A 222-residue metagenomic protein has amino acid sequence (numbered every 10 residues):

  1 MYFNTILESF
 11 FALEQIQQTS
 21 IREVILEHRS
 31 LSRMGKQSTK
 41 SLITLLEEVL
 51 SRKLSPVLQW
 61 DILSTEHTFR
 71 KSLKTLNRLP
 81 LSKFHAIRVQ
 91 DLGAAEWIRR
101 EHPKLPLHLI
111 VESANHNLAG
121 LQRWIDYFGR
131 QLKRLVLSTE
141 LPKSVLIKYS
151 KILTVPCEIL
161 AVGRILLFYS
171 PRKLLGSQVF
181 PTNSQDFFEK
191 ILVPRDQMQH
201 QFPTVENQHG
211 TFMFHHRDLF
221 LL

Functional and structural regions predicted by a protein language model:
M1-R123, V136-L222: Active-site pocket-lining/capping segments in soluble small-molecule metabolic enzymes
G129-L132, I159: A cross-taxonomic marker for long C-terminal extensions/tails that follow the last structured domain
